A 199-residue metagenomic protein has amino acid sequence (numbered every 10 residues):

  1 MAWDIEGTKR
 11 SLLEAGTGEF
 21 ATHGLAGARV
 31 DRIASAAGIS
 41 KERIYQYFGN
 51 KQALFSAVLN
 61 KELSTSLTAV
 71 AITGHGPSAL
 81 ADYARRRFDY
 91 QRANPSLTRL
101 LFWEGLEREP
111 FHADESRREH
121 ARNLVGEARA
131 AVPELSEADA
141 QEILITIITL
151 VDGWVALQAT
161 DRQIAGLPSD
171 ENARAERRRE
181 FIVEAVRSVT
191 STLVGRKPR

Functional and structural regions predicted by a protein language model:
M1-G7, V194-R199: N-terminal intrinsically disordered/low-complexity leader segments
S11, A15-A53, A57: Helix-turn-helix
A57, T68-L97, R118, E134-I147: Hydrophobic alpha-helical connector segments
K61, L100-E104, T146, L150: Short acidic/histidine-centered micro-motifs embedded in hydrophobic/aromatic stretches that mark compact functional
S64-V70, E109-E134, Q141-I145, E176 (+1 more regions): Amphipathic alpha-helical packing segments from all-alpha helical-bundle domains
R85-R92, W103-L106, E127-A128, V189: Helix-loop "lid/cap" segments that line or gate small-molecule binding pockets
Q91-H112, R117, L157-A165: Amphipathic alpha-helical segments used for helix-helix packing
A93, R122-E137, G153-R199: C-terminal peripheral helix-coil segments that are non-catalytic and often amphipathic
